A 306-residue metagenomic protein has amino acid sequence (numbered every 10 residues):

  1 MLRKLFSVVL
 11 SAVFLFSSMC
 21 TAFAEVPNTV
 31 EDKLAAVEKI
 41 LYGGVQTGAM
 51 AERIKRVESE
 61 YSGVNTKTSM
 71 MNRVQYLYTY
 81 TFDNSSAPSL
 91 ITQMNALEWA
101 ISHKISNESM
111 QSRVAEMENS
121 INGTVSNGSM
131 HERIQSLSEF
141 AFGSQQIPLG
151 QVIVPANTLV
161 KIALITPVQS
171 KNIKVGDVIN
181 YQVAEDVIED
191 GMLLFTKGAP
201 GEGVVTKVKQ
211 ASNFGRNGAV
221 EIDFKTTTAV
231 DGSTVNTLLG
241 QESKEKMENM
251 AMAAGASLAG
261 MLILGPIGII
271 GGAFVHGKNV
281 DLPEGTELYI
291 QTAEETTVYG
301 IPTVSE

Functional and structural regions predicted by a protein language model:
M1-V9: Bacterial N-terminal signal peptides that target proteins for export
L2, F23-V26: Sec-dependent N-terminal signal peptides of Gram-negative outer-membrane/periplasmic proteins
V9-F16, H276-V280: Low-complexity, charge- and small-residue-enriched intrinsically disordered regions
L15-F23: C-terminal segment of classical bacterial N-terminal signal peptides
E25-S138: Alpha-helical, heptad-rich or low-complexity scaffold/stalk segments that mediate oligomerization or tethering
S136-P155: N-terminal targeting leaders of membrane proteins
Q151-V178, V183-L193, K197-E306: Compact functional segments
